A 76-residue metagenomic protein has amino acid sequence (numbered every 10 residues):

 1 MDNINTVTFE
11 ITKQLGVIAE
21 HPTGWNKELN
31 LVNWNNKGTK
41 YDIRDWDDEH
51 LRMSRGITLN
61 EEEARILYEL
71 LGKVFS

Functional and structural regions predicted by a protein language model:
M1-S76: Positively charged, low-complexity terminal tracts and the immediately adjacent first secondary-structure elements
